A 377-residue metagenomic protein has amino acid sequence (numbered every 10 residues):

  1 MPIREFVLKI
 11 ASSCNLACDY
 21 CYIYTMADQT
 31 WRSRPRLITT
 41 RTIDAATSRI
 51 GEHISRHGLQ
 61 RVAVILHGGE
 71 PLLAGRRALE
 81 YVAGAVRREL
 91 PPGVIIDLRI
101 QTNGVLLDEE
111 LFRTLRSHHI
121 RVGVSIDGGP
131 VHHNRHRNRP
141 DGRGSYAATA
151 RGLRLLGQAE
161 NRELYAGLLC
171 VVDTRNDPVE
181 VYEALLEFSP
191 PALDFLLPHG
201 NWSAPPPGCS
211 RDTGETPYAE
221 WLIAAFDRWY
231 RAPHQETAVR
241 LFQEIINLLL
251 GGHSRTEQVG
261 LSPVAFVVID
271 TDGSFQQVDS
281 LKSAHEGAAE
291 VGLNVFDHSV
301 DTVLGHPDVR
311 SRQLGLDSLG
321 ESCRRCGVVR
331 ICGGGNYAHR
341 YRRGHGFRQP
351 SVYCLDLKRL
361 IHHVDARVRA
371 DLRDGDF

Functional and structural regions predicted by a protein language model:
P2-R41: Canonical Radical SAM [4Fe-4S] cluster-binding loop centered on the CxxxCxxC motif and its immediate flanking residues
K9-A17, E70, C323-R325, V329-R330: Cysteine-centered iron-sulfur cluster-binding motifs in ferredoxin-type domains/subunits of redox enzymes
L16-C21, Q29-T30, P130-N134, W202-P206 (+1 more regions): Short acidic/His/Gly/Ser-rich catalytic and metal-binding motifs that mark active-site loops of diverse hydrolases
A27-D28, C332, H363: Short, non-ligating residues that shape and space the ligands of small metal-coordination modules and catalytic
A45-H67, Q349-F377: Short Fe-S-cluster ligation motifs
T47-I65, A74-P198: Radical SAM/AdoMet-radical enzyme domain recognition
H136-A147, R154, Q158-F275, S280-G292: Radical SAM enzyme [4Fe-4S]-AdoMet core and its adjacent flexible, acidic and glycine-rich loops/tails across
Q243-L355, R359: Accessory C-terminal segments flanking Radical SAM cores
